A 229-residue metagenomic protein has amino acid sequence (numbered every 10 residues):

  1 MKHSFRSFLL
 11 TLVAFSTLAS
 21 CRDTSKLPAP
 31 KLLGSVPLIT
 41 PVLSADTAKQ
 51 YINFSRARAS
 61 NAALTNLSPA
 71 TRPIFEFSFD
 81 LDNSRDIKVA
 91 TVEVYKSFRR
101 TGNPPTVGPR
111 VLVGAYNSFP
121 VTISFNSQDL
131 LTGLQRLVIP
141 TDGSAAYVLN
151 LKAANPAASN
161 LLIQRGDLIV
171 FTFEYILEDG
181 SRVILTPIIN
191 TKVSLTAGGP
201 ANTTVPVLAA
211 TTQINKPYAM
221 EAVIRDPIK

Functional and structural regions predicted by a protein language model:
H3-F5, R22-V121, R165-D167, S181-R182 (+1 more regions): Acidic/polar, low-complexity intrinsically disordered N-terminal segments immediately downstream of a Sec signal
F5-V13: Sec-dependent signal peptide hydrophobic core
S16-S20: C-terminal motif of bacterial Sec signal peptides marking the signal peptidase cleavage site
T122-D167: Signal that preferentially marks extracellular ectodomain short beta-strand elements of beta-sandwich modules
I163-P187: Internal, hydrophobic beta-strand segments that form the core of beta-sheet-rich folds
I189-K192: Flexible, surface-exposed loop regions and adjacent strand-edge segments of Gram-negative outer-membrane beta-barrel
